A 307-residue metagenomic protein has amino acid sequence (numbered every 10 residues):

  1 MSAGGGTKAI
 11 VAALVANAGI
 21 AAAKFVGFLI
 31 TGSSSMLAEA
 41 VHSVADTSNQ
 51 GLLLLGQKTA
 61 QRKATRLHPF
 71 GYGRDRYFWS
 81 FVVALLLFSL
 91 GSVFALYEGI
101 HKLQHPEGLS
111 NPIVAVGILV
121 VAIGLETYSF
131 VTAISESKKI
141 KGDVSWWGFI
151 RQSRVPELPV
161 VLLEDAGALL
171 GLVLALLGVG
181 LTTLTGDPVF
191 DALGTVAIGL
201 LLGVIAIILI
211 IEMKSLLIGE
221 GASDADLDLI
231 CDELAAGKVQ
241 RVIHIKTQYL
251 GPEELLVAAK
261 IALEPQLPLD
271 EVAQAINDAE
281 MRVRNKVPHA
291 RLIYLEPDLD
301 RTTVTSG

Functional and structural regions predicted by a protein language model:
M1-A23: Topogenic membrane-insertion module of multi-pass membrane proteins
G6, D75-G307: Alpha-helical transmembrane segments and adjacent TM-loop junctions that form the membrane-embedded core of multi-pass
N17, K24, E39, D46 (+3 more regions): Acidic active-site catalytic centers that drive phospho-/nucleotidyl reactions and related ester hydrolyses
A18-V26, T31, V41-S43, T47-L53 (+1 more regions): Hydrophobic alpha-helical membrane-embedded segments
L29-T59, L96, P159-V173: Acidic (Asp/Glu-rich) catalytic motifs at the cytosolic membrane interface
T47-N49, Q57, Q61, K141 (+2 more regions): A short hydrophobic/aromatic micro-motif that marks alpha-helical segments and, especially, helix-coil
L53-D75, H105: Aspartate-rich (DDxxD/NDxxD/DxxxD) Mg2+/diphosphate-binding motifs and their adjoining helix-loop segments
